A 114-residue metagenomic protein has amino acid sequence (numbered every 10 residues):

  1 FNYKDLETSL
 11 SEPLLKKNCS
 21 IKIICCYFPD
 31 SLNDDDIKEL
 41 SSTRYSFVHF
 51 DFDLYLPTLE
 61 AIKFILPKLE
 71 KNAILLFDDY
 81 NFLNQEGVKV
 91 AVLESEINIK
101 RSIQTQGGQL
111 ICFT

Functional and structural regions predicted by a protein language model:
F1-T114: S-adenosylmethionine/decaboxylated-SAM
